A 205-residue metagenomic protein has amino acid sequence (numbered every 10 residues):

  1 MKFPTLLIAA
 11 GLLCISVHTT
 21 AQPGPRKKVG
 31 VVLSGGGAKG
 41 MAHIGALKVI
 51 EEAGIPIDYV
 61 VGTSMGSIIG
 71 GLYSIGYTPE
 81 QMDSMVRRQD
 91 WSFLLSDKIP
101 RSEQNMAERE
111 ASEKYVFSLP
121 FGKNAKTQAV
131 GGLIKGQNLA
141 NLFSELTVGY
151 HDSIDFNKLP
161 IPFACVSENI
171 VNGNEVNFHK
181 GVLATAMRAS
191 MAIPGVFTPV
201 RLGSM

Functional and structural regions predicted by a protein language model:
M1-R26: Bacterial Sec-dependent N-terminal signal peptides
T20-T63, G71-M205: Patatin-like phospholipase
